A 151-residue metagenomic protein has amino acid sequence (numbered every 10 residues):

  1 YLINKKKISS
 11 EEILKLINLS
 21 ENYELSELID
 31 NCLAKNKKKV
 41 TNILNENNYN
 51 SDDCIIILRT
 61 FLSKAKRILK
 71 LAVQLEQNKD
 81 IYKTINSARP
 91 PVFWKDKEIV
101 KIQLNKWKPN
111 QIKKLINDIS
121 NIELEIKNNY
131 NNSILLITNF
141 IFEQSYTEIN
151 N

Functional and structural regions predicted by a protein language model:
N4-Q111, E148-I149: Small-residue-rich helix-loop
I112-I116: Short, well-ordered alpha-helical segments that carry or flank key catalytic/ligand-binding motifs at enzyme/regulatory
S120: N-terminal cationic and glycine-rich segments that engage phosphates or anionic surfaces
S133-N151: Acidic, carboxylate-rich catalytic segments that either coordinate divalent cations
